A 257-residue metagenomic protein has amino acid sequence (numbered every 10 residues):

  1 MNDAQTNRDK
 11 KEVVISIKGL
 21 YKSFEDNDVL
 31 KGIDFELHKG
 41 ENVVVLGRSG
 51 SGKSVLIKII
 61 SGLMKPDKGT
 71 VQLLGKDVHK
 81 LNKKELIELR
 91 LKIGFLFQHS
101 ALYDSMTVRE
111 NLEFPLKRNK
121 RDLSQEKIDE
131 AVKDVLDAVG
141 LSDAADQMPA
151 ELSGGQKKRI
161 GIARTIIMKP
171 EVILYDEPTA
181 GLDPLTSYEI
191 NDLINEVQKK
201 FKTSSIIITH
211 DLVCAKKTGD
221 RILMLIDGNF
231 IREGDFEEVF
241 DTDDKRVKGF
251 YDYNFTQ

Functional and structural regions predicted by a protein language model:
S61: Helix-to-loop junction immediately C-terminal to a conserved catalytic motif
G69-D77, L89: Conserved ABC transporter NBD signature motif
D77, Q125-D143: Conserved ABC ATPase "signature" region
M148-L152, Q156: Conserved ABC ATPase signature
I167-E171: A short, proline-enriched helix->beta-strand linker immediately N-terminal to the Walker B motif in ABC-type P-loop
I173-D176: Catalytic Walker B motif of ABC-type/P-loop ATPase nucleotide-binding domains
P184-T186: Helix N-cap at the start of a conserved alpha-helix in ABC-type nucleotide-binding domains
